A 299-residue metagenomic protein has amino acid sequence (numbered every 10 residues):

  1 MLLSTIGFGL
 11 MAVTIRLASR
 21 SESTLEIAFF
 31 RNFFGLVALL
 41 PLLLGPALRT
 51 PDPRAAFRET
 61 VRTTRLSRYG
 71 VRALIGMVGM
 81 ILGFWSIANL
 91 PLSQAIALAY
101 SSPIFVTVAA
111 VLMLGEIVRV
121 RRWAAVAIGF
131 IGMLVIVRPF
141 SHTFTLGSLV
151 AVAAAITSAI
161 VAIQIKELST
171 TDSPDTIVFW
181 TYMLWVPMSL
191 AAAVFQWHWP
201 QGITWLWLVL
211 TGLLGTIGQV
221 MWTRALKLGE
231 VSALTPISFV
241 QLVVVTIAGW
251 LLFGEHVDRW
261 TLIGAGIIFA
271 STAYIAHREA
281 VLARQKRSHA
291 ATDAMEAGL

Functional and structural regions predicted by a protein language model:
M1-S4, P51-F84, L146-A154, A193 (+2 more regions): Loop-to-transmembrane-helix transition segments
T5-V13, L40, A73-I81, P103-V108 (+8 more regions): Hydrophobic/small/kink-forming positions within alpha-helical transmembrane segments of polytopic membrane proteins
R16, T24-L25, L39, F140-P200 (+1 more regions): Transmembrane alpha-helical segments that form core, pore/gating elements of small-molecule transporters/exporters
E22-V78, T157-I160, W180-F195: Transmembrane alpha-helices of multi-pass small-molecule transport proteins
W85, S102-A124, V243-L262: C-terminal transmembrane-helix exit sites in multi-pass transporters
I96-S101, L168-T181, Q219-L251: Helix-helix packing/entry segments at the starts of transmembrane helices
R121-V137, S158, W260-E279: Hydrophobic transmembrane alpha-helices of multi-pass small-molecule transport proteins
V243-L299: C-terminal-most transmembrane helix of multi-pass membrane proteins
